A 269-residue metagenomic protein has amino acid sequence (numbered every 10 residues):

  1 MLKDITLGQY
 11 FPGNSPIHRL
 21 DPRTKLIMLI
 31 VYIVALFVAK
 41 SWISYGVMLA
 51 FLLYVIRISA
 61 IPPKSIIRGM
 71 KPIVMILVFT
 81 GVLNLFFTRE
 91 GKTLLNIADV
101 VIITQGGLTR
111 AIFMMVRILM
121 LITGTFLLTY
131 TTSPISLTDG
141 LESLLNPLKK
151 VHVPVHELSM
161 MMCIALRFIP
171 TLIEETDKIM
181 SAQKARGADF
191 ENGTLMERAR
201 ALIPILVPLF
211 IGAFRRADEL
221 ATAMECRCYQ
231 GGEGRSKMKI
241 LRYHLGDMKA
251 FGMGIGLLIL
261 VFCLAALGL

Functional and structural regions predicted by a protein language model:
M1-W42, M48-R57, S143-V153, E157-I164 (+1 more regions): Transmembrane alpha-helix interface motif
K25-L26, P63-M75, A250: Alpha-helical transmembrane segments and their helix-start/interface "positive-inside/aromatic belt" motifs in integral
S41, Y45, A60-K64, T88-I97 (+2 more regions): Transmembrane helix-loop junctions in multipass membrane proteins, especially transporters and channels
S44, P63, M70, G106-T109 (+2 more regions): Membrane-interface helix-boundary signature
F51-I61, I76-F79: Alpha-helical transmembrane segments and their membrane-interface exit regions
M70-A188, L195: Juxtamembrane/interface alpha-helical elements of multi-pass membrane proteins
